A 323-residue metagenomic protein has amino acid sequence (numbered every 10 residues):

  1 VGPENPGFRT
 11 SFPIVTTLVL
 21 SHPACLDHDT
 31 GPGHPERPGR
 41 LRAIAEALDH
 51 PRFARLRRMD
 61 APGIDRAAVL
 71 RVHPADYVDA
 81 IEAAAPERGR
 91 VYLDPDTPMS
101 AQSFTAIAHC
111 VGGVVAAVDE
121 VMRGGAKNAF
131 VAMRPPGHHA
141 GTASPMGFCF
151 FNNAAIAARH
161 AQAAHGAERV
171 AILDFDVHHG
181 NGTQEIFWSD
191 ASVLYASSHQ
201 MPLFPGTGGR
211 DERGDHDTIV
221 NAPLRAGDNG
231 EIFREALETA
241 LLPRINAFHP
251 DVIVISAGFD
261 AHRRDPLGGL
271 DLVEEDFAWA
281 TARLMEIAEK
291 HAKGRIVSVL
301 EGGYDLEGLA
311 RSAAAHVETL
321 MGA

Functional and structural regions predicted by a protein language model:
V1-F12: Intrinsic disorder/low-complexity segments
F12-A323: HDAC/HDAC-like amidohydrolase catalytic core signature
